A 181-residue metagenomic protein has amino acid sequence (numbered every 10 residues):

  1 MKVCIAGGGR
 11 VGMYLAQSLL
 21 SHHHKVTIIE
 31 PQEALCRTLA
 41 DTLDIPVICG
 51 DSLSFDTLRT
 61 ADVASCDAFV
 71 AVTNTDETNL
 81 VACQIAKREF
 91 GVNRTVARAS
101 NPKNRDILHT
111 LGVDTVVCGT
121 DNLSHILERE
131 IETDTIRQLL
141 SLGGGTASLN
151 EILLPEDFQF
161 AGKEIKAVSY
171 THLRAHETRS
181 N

Functional and structural regions predicted by a protein language model:
M1: Nucleotide donor/acceptor-binding cores
C4-I5, V11, L15-R137: Cytosolic ligand/metal-binding cores
N74, G143-A147, F158: Short flexible coil/turn linkers enriched for glycine and charged/polar residues that connect secondary-structure
D134-S148: Long, charged amphipathic helices and adjacent flexible linkers at domain junctions
I152-D157, I165: A structural micro-motif recognizing beta-strand termini and the immediately following turn/loop segments
Q159-E164, T178: Short, structural beta-strand-to-alpha-helix junction motif
A167-S169: Acidic, proline/serine/threonine- and glycine-rich low-complexity intrinsically disordered segments
T171-T178: Conserved small/polar residues in nucleotide/adenosyl-binding loops
